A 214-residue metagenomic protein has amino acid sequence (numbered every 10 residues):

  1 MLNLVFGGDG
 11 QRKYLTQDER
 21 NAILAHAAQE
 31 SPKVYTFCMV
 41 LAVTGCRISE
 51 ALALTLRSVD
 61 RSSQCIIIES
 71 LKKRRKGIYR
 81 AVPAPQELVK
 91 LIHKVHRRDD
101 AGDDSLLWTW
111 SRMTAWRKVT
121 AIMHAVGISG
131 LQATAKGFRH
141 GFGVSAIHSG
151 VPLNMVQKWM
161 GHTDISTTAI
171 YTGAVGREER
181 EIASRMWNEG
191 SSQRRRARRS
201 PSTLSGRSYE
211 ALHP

Functional and structural regions predicted by a protein language model:
M1-P32, E87-H93, R97: Long, amphipathic, Lys/Arg-enriched alpha-helical "connector/arm" segment
M1-Y14, W187-P214: C-terminal secondary-structure termini that scaffold catalytic or DNA-interacting sites
D9, K73-H93, A101-A121: C-terminal catalytic core of Y-nucleophile DNA break-rejoin enzymes
Q17, A53-L91: Conserved tyrosine-mediated DNA breakage-rejoining catalytic core shared by Y-recombinases
Q17-I48, P214: Basic, Lys/Arg- and aromatic-enriched nucleic-acid-binding interface segment
A27-E30, A101-S105, R117-K158: Short, basic (Lys/Arg/His-rich) helix/loop patches that form interaction surfaces in the mid-to-C-terminal regions
L41-S63, N154-M155: Short, charged phosphate-coordinating catalytic segments
K72-R74, M160, I165-R185: Catalytic-site neighborhood detector that most strongly recognizes the C-terminal catalytic loop/helix of tyrosine
